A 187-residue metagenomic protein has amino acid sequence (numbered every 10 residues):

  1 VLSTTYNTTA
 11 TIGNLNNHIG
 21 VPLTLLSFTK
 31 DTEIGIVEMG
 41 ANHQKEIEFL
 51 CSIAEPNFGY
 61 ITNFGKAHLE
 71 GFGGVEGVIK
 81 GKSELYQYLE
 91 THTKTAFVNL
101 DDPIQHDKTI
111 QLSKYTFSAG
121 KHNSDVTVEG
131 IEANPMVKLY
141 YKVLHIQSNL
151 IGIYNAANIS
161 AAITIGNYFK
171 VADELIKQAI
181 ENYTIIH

Functional and structural regions predicted by a protein language model:
L2-S3, E90: Anion (oxyanion) recognition and catalysis
S3-E84, V98, G152-I159, D173-K177: ATP-dependent carboxylate-amine ligase catalytic core
Y60-H187: Acidic, Mg2+-coordinating active-site environments of NTP-dependent enzymes
